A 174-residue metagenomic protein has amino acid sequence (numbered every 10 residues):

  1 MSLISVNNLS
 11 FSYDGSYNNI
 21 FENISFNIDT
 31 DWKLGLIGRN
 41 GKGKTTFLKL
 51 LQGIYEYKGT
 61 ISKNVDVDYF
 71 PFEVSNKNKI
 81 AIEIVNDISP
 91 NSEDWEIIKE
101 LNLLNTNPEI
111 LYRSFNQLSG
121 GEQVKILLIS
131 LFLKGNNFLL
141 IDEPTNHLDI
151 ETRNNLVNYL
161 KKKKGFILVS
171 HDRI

Functional and structural regions predicted by a protein language model:
M1-I174: ABC ATP-binding cassette signature C-motif
